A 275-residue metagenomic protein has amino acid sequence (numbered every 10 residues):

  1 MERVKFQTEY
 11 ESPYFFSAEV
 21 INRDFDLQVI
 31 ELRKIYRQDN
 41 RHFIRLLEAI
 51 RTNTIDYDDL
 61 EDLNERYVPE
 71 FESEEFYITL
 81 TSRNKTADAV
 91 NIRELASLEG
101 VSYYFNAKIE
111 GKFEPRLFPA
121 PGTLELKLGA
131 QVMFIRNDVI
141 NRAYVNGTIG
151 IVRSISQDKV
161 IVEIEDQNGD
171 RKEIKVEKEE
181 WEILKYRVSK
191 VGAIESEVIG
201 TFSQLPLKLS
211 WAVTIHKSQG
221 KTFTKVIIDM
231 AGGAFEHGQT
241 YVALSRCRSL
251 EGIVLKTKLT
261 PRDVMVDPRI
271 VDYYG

Functional and structural regions predicted by a protein language model:
M1-G275: Conserved ATP-binding/catalytic motifs of P-loop helicase motor domains
